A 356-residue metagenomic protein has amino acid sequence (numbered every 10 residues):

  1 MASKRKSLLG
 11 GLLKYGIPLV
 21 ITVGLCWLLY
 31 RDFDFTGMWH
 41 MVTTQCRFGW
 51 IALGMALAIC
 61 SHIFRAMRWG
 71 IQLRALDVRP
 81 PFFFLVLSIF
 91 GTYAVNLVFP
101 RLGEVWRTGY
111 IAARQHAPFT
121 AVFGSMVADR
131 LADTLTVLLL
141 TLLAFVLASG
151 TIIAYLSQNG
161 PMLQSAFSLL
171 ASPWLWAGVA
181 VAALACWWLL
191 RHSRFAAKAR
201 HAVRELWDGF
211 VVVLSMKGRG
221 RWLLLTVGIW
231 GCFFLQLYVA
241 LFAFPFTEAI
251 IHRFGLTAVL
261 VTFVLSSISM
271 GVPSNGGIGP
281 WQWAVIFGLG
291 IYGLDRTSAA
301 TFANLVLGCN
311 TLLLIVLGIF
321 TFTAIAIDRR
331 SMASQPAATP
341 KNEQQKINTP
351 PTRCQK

Functional and structural regions predicted by a protein language model:
M1-F90, L147-M270, C309-K356: Predominantly cytoplasmic-facing regulatory/coupling regions of multi-pass membrane proteins
M67-R68, W106, L235, P280 (+1 more regions): Transmembrane alpha-helix boundary/hinge residues in polytopic small-molecule transporters
L76-V86, G109-V127, R204-L206, I250 (+1 more regions): Membrane-interface segments at transmembrane-helix boundaries
F82-F84, L102-V105, A117-D129, D295-L305: Membrane-interface alpha-helices at helix entry/exit sites of multi-pass transporters
V86-A113: Hydrophobic, aromatic-rich membrane-embedded alpha-helical segments
G91-F99, F123-V146, N304-L317: Membrane-embedded alpha-helical segments of transport systems, primarily multispan ion/solute transporters
G91-P100, V261-Q282: Transmembrane alpha-helix interface/packing and boundary motifs in multi-pass membrane proteins, characterized by
I111-P118, G209, W283-T301: Interfacial segments of multi-pass membrane proteins
